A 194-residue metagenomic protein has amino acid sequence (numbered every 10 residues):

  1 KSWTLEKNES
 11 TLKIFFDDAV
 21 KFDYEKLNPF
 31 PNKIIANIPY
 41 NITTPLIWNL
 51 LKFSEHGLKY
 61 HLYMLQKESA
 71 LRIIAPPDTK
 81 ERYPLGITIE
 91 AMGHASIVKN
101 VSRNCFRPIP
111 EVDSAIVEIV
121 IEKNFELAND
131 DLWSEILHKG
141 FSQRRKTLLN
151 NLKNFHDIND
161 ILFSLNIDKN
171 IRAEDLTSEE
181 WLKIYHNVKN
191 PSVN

Functional and structural regions predicted by a protein language model:
K1-E135: Catalytic cores of RNA-modifying enzymes
S2-K13, K153, F163, L182-N194: SAM-dependent transferase fold signal centered on methyltransferase-like domains, encompassing both Class I
N49, T147, K183: Alpha-helical scaffold segments in soluble metabolic enzymes
L51, I73-P77, L152, L162 (+1 more regions): Short, flexible helix/strand-to-coil boundary loops that buttress conserved ligand/catalytic motifs in alpha/beta
F53, P76, Q143, F155 (+1 more regions): Phosphate/oxyanion-binding loops and surfaces in catalytic or ligand/nucleic-acid-binding neighborhoods
H56-G57, N166-K169: Short hydrophobic "helix-edge" motifs at membrane interfaces and signal-peptide entry regions
A115, I119-I121, E126-I158, D168 (+1 more regions): An accessory alpha-helical subdomain
